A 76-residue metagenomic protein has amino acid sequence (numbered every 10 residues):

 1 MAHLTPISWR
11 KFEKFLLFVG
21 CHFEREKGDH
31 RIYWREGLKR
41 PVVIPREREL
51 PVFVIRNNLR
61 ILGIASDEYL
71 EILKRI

Functional and structural regions predicted by a protein language model:
M1-D29, W34-I76: Basic nucleic-acid-binding interfaces
